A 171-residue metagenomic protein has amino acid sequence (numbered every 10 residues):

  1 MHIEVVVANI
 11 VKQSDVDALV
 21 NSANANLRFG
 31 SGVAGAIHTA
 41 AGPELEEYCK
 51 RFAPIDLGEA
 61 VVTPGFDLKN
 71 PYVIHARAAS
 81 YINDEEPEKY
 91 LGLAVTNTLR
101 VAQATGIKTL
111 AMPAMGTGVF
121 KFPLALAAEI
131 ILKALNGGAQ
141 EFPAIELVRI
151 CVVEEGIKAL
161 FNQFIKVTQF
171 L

Functional and structural regions predicted by a protein language model:
M1-A104: Glycine-/small-residue-enriched capping loops at alpha/beta junctions
Y81-L171: Phosphate/ribose-phosphate-bearing ligand recognition and processing surfaces, centered on ADP-ribose/NAD(+/P+) systems
